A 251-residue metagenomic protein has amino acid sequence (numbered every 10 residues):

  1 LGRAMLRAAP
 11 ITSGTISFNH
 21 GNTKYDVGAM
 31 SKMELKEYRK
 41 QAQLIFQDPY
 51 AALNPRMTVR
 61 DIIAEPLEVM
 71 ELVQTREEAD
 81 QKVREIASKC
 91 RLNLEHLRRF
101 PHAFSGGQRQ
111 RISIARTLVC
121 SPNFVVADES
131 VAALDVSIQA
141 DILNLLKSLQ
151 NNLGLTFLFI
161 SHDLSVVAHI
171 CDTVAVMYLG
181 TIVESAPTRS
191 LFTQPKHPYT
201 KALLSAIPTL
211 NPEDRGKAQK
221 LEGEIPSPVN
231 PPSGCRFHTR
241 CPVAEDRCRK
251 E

Functional and structural regions predicted by a protein language model:
L6: Helix-to-loop junction immediately C-terminal to a conserved catalytic motif
T15-E37, T75, L191: ABC ATPase NBD Q-loop/coupling interface
N22, E68-E71, E77-E95, L204-S205: Conserved ABC ATPase "signature" region
F100-F104, Q108: Conserved ABC ATPase signature
V119-N123: A short, proline-enriched helix->beta-strand linker immediately N-terminal to the Walker B motif in ABC-type P-loop
S130, L134, I138-G216: P-loop NTP-binding/switch modules centered on Walker-like glycine-rich loops
P187-E251: Short catalytic/signature loops enriched in Gly
